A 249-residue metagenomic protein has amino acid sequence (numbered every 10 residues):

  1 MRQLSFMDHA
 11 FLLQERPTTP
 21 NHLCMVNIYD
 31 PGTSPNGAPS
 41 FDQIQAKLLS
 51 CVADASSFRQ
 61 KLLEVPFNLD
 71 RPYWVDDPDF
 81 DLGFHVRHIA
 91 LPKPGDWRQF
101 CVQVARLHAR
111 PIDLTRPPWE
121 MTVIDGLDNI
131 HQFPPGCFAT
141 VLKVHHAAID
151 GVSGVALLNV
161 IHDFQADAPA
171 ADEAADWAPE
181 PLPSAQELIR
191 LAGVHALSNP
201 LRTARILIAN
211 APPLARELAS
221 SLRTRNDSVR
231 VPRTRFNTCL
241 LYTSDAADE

Functional and structural regions predicted by a protein language model:
M1-M7, V26-G37, Q45-S244: Soluble acyl-CoA-dependent acyltransferase catalytic core bearing the H(X)4D motif
D245-E249: A short, hydrophobic C-terminal helix/tail in secreted or cell-surface proteins
